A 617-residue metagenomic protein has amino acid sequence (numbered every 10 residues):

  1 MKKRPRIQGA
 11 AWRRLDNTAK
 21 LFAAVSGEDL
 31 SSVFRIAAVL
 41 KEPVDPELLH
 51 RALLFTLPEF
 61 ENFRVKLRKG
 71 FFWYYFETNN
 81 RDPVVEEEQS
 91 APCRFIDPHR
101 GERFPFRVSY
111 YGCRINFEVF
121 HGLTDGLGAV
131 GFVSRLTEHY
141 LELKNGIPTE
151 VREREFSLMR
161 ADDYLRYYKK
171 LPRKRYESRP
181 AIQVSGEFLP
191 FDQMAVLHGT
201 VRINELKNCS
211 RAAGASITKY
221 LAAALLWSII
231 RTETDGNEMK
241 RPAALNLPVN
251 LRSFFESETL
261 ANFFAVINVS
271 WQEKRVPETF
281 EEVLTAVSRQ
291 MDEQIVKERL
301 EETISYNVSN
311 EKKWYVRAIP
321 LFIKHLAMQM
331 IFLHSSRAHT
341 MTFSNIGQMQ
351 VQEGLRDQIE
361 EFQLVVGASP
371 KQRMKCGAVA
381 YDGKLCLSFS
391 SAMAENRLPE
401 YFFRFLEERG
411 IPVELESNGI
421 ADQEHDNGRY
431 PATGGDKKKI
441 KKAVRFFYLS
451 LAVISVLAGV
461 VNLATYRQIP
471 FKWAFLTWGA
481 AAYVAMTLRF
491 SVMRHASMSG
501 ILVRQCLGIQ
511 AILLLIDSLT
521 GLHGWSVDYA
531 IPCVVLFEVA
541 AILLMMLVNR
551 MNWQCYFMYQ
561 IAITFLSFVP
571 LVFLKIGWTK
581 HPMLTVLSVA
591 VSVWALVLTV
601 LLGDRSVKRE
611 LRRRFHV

Functional and structural regions predicted by a protein language model:
M1-F72, N80-R107, R231-D422: Acyl-thioester-dependent acyl-group transfer interface
M1-N17, L123-G131, R135-N208, L406-D422: Non-catalytic, low-complexity flexible loops and terminal extensions
V39, R100-L143, R152-E153, V379-L398: Histidine-centered acyl-transfer/condensation active-site motif and its immediate structural neighborhood
A223, L502-G508, F557-F568: Central hydrophobic cores of alpha-helical transmembrane segments in multi-pass integral membrane proteins
A421-A480: N-terminal topogenic module of multi-pass integral membrane proteins
L457-T477, R494-S499, L515-V534, M551-C555 (+1 more regions): Membrane-helix interface and helix-disruption motif detector
L536-M558, S567-G577, T599-R605: Alpha-helical transmembrane segments in multipass membrane proteins, preferentially the mid-helix core
V607-V617: Short, highly charged, low-complexity non-transmembrane loops/tails of multi-pass membrane proteins
